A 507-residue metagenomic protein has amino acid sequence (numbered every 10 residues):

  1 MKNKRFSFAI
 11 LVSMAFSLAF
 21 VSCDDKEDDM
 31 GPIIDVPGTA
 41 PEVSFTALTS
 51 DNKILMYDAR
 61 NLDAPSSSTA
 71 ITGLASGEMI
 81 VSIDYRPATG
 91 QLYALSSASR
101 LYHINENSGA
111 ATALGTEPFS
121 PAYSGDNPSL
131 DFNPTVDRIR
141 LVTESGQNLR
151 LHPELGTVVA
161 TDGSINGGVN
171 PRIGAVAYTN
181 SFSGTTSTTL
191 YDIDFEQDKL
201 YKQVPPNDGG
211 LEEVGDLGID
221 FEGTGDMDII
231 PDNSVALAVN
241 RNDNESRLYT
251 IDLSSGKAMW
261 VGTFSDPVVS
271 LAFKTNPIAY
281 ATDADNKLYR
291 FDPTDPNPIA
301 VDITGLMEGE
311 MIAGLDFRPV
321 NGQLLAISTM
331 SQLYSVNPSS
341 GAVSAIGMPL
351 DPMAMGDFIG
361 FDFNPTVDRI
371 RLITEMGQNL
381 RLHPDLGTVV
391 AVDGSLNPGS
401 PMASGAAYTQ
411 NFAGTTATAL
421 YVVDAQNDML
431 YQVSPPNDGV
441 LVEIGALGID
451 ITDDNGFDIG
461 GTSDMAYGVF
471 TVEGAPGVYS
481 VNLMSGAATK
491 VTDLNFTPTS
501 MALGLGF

Functional and structural regions predicted by a protein language model:
M1-V21: Sec-dependent bacterial lipoprotein signal peptides
F16-V43: Bacterial Sec-dependent N-terminal signal peptides
S44-L48, Q91-A94, Y102, R138-L141 (+9 more regions): Conserved beta-propeller blade signature
S50-T72, S96-S108, A284-G305, S328-S339: Beta-propeller domains
D51-Y57, R100-N105, Q147-H152, Q197-V204 (+6 more regions): Structural motif
A59-L62, N105-G109, H152-G156, V204-D208 (+6 more regions): Short loop/turn segments that connect beta-strands within beta-propeller blades
S66-L74, A110-P121, V158-G167, G210-I219 (+6 more regions): A short beta-strand motif characteristic of beta-propeller blades
G77-D84, F119-F132, N166-S181, D220-I229 (+6 more regions): Repeated scaffold domains used in trafficking and secretory/extracellular systems, primarily beta-propellers
